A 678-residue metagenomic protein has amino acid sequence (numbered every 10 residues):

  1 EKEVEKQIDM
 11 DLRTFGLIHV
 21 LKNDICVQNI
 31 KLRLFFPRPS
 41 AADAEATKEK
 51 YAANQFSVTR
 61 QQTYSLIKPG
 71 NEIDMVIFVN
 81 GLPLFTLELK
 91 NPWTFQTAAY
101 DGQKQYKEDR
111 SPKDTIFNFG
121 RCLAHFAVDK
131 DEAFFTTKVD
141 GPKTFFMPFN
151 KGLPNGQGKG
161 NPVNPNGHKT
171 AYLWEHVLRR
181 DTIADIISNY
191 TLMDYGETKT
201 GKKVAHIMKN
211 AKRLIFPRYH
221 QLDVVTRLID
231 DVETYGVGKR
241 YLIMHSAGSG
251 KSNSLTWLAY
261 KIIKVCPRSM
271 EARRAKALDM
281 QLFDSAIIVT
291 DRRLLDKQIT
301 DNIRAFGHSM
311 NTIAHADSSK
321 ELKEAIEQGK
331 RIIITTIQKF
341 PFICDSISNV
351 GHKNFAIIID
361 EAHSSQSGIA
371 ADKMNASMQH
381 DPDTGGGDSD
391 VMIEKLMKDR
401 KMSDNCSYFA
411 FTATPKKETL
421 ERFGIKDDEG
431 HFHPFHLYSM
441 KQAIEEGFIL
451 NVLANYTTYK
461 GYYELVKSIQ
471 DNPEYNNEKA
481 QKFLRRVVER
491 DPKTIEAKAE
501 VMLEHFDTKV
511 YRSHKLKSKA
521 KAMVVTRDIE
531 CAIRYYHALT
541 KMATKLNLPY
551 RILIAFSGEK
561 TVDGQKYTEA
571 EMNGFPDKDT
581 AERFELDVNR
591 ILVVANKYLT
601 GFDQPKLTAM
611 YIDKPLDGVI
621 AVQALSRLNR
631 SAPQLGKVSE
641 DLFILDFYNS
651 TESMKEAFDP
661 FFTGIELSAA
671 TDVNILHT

Functional and structural regions predicted by a protein language model:
E1-S285, L294, Q298-S309, Q338 (+3 more regions): ATP-dependent helicase/translocase motor core
G167, E418-K519, Y536: Interdomain helical connector at the RecA1-RecA2 junction of SF1/SF2 helicase-like NTPases
R304-D345: Inter-Walker segment of RecA-like/P-loop motor cores
K330-E361, S365-A376, D383-K398, N573-A581 (+1 more regions): Conserved RecA-like ASCE ATPase "motif II neighborhood" in helicase/translocase motors
N354, L592-V594, L599-Q623, L642-D646: A short beta-strand element within the Helicase C-terminal
S367-V452: Post-DEXD/H (motif II) to motif III coupling segment of the RecA-like Helicase ATP-binding lobe
G424, A632-T678: Long, hydrophobic alpha-helical segments
R486-V594: Conserved C-terminal RecA-like helicase domain
